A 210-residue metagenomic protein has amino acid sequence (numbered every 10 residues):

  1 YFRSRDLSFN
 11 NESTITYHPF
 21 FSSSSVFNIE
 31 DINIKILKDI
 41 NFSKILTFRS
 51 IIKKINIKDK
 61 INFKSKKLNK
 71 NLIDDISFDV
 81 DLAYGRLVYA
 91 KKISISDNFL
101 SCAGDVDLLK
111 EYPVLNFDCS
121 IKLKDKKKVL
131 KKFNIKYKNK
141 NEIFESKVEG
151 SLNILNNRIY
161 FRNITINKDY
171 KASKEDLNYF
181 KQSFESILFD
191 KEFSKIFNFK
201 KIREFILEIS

Functional and structural regions predicted by a protein language model:
Y1-S210: Membrane-proximal interfacial segments on either side of biological membranes
